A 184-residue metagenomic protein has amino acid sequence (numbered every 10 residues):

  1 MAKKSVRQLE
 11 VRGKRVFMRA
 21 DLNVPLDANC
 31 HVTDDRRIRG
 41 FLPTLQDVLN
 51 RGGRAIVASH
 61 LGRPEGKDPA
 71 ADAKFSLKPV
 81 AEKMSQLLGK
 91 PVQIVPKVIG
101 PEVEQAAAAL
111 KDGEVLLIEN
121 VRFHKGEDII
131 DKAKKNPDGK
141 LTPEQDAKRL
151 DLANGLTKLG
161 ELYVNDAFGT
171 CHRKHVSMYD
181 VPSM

Functional and structural regions predicted by a protein language model:
M1-M184: Active-site loop-to-helix "anion-binding N-cap" substructures in soluble metabolic enzymes
